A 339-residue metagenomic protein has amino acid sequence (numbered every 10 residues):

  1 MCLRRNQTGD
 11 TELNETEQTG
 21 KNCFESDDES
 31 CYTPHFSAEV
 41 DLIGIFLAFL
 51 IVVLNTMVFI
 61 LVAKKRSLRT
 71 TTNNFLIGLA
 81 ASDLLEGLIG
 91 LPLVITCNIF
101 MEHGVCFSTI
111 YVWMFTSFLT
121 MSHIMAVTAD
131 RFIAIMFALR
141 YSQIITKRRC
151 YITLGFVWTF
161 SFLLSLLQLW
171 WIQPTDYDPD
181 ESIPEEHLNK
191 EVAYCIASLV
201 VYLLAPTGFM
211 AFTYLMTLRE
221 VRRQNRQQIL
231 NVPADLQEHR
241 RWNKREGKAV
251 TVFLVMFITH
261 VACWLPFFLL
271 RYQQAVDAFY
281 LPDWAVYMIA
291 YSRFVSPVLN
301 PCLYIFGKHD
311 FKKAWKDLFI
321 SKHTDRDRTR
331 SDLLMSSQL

Functional and structural regions predicted by a protein language model:
M1-L54: Extracellular N-terminal segment of 7TM GPCRs
C23-C31, E102-I110, M114-F115, Q143 (+4 more regions): Loop architecture of class A 7-transmembrane GPCRs
S30-S37, K64-R69, S142-T146, E185-V192 (+2 more regions): Helix-boundary and loop/linker segments of multi-pass membrane transporters
T33-I45, T71-I144: Extracellular TM2-ECL1-early TM3 structural module of rhodopsin-like
G44-A48, L85-M101, S117, M121-I124 (+4 more regions): Helix-to-loop junction signature of class
N73, I77-A80, S117, Y151-G155 (+1 more regions): Internal alpha-helical transmembrane segments of multi-pass membrane proteins, especially GPCRs
A81, R219-F267: Intracellular effector-coupling site of seven-transmembrane GPCRs, centered on the ICL3-to-TM6 transition
F209-M210, A262-Y272, A285-L334: Seventh transmembrane helix
